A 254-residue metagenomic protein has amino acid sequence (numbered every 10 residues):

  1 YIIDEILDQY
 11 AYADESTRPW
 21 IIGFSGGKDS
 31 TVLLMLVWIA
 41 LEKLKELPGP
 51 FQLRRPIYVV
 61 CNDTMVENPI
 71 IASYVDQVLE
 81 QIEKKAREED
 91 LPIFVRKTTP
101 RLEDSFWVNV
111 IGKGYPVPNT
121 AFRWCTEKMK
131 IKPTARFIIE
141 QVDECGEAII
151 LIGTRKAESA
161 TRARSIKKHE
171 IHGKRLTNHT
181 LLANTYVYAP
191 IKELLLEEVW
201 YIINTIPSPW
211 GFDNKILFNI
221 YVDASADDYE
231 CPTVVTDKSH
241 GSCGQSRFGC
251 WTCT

Functional and structural regions predicted by a protein language model:
Y1-I21, K28-T254: Nucleotide-activated chemistry modules centered on ATP-dependent adenylation/adenylyltransferase
